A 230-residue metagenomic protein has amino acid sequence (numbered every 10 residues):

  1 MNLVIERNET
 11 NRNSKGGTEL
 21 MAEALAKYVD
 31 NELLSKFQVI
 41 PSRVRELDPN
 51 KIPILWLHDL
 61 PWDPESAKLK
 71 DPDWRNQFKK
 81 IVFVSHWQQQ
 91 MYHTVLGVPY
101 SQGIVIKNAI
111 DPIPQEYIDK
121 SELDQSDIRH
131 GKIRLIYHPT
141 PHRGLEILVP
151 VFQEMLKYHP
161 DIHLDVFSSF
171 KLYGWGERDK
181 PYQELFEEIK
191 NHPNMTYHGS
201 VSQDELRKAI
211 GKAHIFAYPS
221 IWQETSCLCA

Functional and structural regions predicted by a protein language model:
M1-L47: N-terminal pre-catalytic "stem/leader" segment of glycosyltransferase-like enzymes
F37-E65, K79-V84, G103-N108: Active-site proximal beta-strand in glycosyltransferases
K79-H93, V98-E116: Donor nucleotide-sugar binding/catalytic pocket of nucleotide-sugar-dependent glycosyltransferases
Q125-G144, V149-F152, L156, D165: Conserved donor-binding/catalytic core segment of Leloir-type glycosyltransferases
I147, K208, E224-A230: A short, glycine- and acidic-residue-rich donor-binding loop in the catalytic cores of nucleotide-sugar-dependent
D179-D204: Nucleotide-activated donor-binding/catalytic signature segment of Leloir-type glycosyltransferases, i.e., the conserved
S202-A213: Short acidic alpha-helix that forms the nucleotide-activated donor recognition element in Leloir-type transferases
G211-T225: Acidic donor-binding loop of glycosyltransferase active sites
